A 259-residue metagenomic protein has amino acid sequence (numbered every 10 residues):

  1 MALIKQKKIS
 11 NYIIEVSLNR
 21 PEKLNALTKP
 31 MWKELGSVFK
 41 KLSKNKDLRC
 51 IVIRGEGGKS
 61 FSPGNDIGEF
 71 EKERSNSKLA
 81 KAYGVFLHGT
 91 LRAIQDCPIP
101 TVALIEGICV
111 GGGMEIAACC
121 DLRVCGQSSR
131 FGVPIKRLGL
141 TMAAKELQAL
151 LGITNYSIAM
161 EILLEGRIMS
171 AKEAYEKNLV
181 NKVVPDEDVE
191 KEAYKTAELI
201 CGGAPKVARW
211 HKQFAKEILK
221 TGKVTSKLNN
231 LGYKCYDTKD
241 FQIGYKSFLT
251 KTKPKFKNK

Functional and structural regions predicted by a protein language model:
M1-A2, K246-K259: Terminal low-complexity tails and localization/encapsulation signals of metabolic enzymes
M1-R54, R92: Conserved CoA-thioester-binding segment of acyl-CoA-metabolizing enzymes
G55-A93: Glycine- (often His-adjacent) and acidic-residue-rich active-site loop that binds/positions the CoA thioester
G64, K81-G84, H88, G111 (+3 more regions): Glycine-rich phosphate-binding loop at the start of an alpha helix
T90-D96, L104, V110-L163, K177 (+2 more regions): CoA-thioester-processing core
L122, E161, E165-R167, E173 (+3 more regions): Well-ordered beta-strand positions
V124-S129, V180-S226, Y233, F256-K259: C-terminal long alpha-helix characteristic of the crotonase
